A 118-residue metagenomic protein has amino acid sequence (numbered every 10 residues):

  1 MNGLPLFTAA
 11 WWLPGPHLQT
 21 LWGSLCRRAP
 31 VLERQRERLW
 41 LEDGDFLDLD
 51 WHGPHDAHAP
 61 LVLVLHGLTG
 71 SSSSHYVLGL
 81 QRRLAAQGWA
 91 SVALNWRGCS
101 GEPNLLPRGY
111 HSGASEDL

Functional and structural regions predicted by a protein language model:
M1-R27: N-terminal presequences and immediately downstream first alpha-helices
P5-F7, E37, S74-G79: Short, mixed-charge, low-aromatic patches
Q19-P54: N-terminal cap/lid segment of alpha/beta-hydrolase-fold proteins
E33, S74, L78, S112-S115: Short, surface-exposed alpha-helical segments at coil->helix boundaries
R38-E42, G70, R108-H111: Short acidic-aromatic active-site loops that bind/stabilize oxyanions
H52-L105: Short, surface-exposed "cap/lid" segments of acyl-processing enzymes
C99-L118: Catalytic nucleophile-loop/oxyanion-hole region of alpha/beta-hydrolase and closely related hydrolase-like folds
